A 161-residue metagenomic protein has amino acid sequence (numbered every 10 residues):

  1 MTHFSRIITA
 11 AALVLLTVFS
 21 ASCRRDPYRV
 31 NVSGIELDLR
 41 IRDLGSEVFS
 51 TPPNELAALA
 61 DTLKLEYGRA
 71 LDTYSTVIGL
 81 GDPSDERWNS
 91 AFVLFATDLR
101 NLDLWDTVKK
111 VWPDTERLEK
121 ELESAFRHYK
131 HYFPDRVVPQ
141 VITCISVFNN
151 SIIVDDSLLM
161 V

Functional and structural regions predicted by a protein language model:
M1-T9: Bacterial N-terminal signal peptides that target proteins for export
I8-L16: Sec-dependent N-terminal signal peptides
V14, I35, E116-K120: Residue-level detector of secondary-structure boundary/capping sites
T17, P53-N54, D135: Intrinsically disordered or highly flexible coil/loop and linker segments, enriched in small and charged/polar residues
F19-S22: C-terminal motif of bacterial Sec signal peptides marking the signal peptidase cleavage site
R24-L94: N-terminal mature-domain "stem" immediately C-terminal to a signal peptide or N-terminal signal-anchor/transmembrane
A91-V161: Acidic/His-rich structured neighborhood in mature extracellular/periplasmic domains
